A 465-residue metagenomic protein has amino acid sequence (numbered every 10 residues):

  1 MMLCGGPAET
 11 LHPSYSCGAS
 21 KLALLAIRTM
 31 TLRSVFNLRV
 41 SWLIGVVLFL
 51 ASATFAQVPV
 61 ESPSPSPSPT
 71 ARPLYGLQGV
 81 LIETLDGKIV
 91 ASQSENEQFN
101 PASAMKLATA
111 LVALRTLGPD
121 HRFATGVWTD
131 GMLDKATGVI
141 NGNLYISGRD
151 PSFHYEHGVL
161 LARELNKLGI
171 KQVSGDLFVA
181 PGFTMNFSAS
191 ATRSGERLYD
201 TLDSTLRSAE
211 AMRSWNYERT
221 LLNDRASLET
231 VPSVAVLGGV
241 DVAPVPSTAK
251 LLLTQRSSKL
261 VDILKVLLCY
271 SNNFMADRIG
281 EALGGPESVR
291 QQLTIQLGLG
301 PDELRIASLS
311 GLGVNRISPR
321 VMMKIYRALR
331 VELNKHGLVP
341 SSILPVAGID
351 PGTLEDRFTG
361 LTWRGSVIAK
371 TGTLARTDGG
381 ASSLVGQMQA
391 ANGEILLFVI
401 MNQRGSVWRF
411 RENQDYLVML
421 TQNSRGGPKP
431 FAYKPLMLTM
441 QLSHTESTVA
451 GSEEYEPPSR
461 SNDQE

Functional and structural regions predicted by a protein language model:
S41-A53: Bacterial N-terminal signal peptides
T54-P101, L161-K167: Beta-lactamase-like hydrolase cores
V90-S92, E156, L283-E465: Small-residue-rich helix-loop
P101-P119, L177, L267, F398: Active-site SXXK
R115-D130, H336-S341: Short, well-structured active-site flanking segments
F123-R197, T201: Active-site-adjacent, His/Asp/Glu-enriched structural segments that form or flank metal-binding and acid/base networks
F183, S190-I343: A small/polar active-site loop signature that marks catalytic segments
